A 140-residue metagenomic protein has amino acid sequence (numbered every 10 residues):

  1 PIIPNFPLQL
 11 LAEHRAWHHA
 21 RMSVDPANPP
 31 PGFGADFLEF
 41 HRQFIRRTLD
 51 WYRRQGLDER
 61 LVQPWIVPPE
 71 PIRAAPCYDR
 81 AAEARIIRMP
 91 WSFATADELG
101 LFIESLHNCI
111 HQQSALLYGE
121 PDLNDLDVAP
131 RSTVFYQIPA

Functional and structural regions predicted by a protein language model:
P1-P121: N-terminal regions that are enriched for targeting/export leaders and immediately downstream pro/stem segments
P29-A35, L126-P130, I138: Carbohydrate-active enzymes and regulators
R42-I45, T133-A140: Histidine-centered catalytic micro-motifs
